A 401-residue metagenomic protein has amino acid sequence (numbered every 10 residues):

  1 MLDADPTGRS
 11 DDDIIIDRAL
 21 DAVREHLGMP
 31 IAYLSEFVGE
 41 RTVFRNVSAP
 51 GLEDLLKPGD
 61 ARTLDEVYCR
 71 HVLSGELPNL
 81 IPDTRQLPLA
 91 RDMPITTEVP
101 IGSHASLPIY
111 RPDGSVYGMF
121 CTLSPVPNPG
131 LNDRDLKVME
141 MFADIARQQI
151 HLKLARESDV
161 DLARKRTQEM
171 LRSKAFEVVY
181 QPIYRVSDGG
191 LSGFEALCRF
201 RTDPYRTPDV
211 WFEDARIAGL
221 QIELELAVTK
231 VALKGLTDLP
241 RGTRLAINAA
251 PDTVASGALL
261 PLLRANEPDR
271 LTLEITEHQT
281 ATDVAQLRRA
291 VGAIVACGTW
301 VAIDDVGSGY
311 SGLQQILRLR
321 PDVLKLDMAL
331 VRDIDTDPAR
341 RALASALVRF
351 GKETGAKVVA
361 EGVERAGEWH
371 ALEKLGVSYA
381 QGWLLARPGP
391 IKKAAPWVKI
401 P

Functional and structural regions predicted by a protein language model:
I31, F37, R41-T42, D54-T97 (+1 more regions): Regulatory sensory and allosteric helical modules in signal-transduction proteins and certain transcription factors
S48, F200-P204, P251, E274-A281 (+1 more regions): EAL-family c-di-GMP phosphodiesterase catalytic domain
C69, I109-S124: Sensory-domain boundary capping and coupling elements
G102-D113, V179: A short, aliphatic-rich beta-strand micro-motif
M119-P129, R199-T202, R216: Short beta-strand-to-loop transition segments that serve as allosteric relay/switch motifs in sensory/regulatory domains
G130-Q148: Amphipathic alpha-helical "output/dimerization" segments
V160-D214, A386-P390: Active-site core of bacterial EAL-family cyclic-dinucleotide phosphodiesterase domains
Q221-Q286, G362: Catalytic core of bacterial c-di-GMP phosphodiesterases, primarily the EAL and HD-GYP domains, capturing alpha-helical
